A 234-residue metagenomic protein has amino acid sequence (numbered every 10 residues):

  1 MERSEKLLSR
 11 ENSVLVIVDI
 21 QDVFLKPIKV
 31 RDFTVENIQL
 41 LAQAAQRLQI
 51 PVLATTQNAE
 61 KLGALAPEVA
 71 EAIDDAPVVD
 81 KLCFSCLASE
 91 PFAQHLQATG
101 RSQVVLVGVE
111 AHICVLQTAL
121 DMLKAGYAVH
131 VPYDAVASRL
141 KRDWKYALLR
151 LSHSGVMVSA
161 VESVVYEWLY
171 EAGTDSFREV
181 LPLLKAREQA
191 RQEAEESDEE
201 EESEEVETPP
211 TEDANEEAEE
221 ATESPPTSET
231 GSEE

Functional and structural regions predicted by a protein language model:
E2-V14, E60-E234: Active-site-adjacent betaalpha module
R10-S13, I28-L53, A59: A short alpha/beta connector and helix-capping loop motif
V14-I20: N-terminal nucleotide-binding beta1-loop-alpha1 segment
V18, T55, P132: The conserved SAM/SAH-binding core of class I Rossmann-like methyltransferase domains, concentrating on the hydrophobic
D22-P27: Short acidic, Gly/Ser-rich segments with clustered Asp/Glu that frequently serve as metal-coordination loops in enzyme
L53-A54, V105: Short glycine-rich phosphate-binding loop at a beta-alpha junction
